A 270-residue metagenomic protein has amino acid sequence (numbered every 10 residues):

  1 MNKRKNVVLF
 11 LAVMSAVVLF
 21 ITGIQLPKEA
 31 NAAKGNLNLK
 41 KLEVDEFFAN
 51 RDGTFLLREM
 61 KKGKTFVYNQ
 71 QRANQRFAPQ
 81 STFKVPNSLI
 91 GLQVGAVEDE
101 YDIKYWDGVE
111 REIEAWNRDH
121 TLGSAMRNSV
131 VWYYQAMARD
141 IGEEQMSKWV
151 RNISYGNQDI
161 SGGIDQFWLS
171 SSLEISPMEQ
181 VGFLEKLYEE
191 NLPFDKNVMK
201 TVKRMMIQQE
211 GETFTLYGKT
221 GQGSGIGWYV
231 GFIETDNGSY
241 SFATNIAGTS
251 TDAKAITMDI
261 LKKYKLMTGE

Functional and structural regions predicted by a protein language model:
K3-D45, A49, R139-G142, E185-G211 (+2 more regions): Structured C-terminal helix/loop/strand segments within mature extracytoplasmic catalytic/sensor domains
E29-A78: Short pre-catalytic segments that frame enzyme active sites
N50-D52, M60, R72-N74, A78 (+8 more regions): Extracytoplasmic
Y68-N74, R118-D119, R127-Y134, S161-W168 (+1 more regions): Flexible glycine/proline-enriched surface loops and loop-helix/loop-strand junctions
F77-Y101, A125, Q180, F242: Active-site SXXK
L92-G108, F194-M199: Short, well-structured active-site flanking segments
D102-R118, S124-R127, I141-G142: Acidic helix-start/capping segments at beta-turn-to-alpha-helix junctions
E114, T121-L122, Y134-L184: Mid-domain, small-residue-enriched loop/turn segments at the edges of structured enzyme/sensor domains
